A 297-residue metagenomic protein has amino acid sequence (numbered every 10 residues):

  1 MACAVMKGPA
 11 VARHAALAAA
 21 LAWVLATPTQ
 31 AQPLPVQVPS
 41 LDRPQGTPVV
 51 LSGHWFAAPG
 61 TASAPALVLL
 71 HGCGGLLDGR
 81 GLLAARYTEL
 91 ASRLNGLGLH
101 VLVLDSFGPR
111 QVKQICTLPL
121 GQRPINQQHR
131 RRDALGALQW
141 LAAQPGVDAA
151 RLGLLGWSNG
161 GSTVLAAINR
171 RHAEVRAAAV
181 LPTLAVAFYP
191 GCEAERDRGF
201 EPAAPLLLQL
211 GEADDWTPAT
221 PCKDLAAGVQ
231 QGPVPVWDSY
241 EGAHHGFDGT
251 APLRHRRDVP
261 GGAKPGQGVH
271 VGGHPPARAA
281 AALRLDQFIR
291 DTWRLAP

Functional and structural regions predicted by a protein language model:
C3-L17: Bacterial N-terminal signal peptides that target proteins for export
A15-A26: Bacterial N-terminal signal peptides
A31-A62: N-terminal cap/lid segment of alpha/beta-hydrolase-fold proteins
D42, V50-H54, A66-A143, A251-V271: Serine-hydrolase catalytic machinery in alpha/beta-hydrolase-like enzymes
I125-P202: Primarily recognizes the serine-hydrolase "nucleophile elbow" in alpha/beta-hydrolase and SGNH/GDSL folds
L208-L210: Short beta-strand/loop motif that positions the catalytic acidic residue of the alpha/beta-hydrolase fold
D215-P221: Conserved alpha/beta-hydrolase "acid-adjacent" motif
V234-P297: C-terminal catalytic histidine-bearing segment of alpha/beta-hydrolase fold enzymes
